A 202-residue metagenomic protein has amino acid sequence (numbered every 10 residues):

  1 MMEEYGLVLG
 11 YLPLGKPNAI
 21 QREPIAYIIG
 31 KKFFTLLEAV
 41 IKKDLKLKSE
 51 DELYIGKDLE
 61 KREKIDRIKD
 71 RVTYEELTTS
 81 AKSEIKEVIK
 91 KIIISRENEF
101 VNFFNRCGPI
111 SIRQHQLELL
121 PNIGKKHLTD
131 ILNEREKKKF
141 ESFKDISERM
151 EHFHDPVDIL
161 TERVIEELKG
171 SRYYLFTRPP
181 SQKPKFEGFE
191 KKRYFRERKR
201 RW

Functional and structural regions predicted by a protein language model:
M1-I92, E187-W202: Structure-specific DNA junction-binding interface
K42, H115-E118: A structural connector/turn signal
K91-Q116, N133-W202: C-terminal extensions
G124-K125: Small-residue hinge/turn detector
L128-I131: Conserved hydrophobic/aromatic packing and binding residues within compact polymer-binding modules
